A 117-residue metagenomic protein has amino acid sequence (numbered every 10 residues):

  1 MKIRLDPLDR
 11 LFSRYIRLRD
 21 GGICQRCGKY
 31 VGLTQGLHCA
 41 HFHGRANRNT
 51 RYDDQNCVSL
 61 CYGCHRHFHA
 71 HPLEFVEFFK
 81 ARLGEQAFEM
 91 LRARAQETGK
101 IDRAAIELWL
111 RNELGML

Functional and structural regions predicted by a protein language model:
M1-I23, E97-R103: Short, charged surface segments at domain edges that flank catalytic/cofactor-binding sites
R19, T34, H67, R82 (+1 more regions): Residue-level signal for short amphipathic helical patches enriched in basic/charged and nearby hydrophobic residues
Q25-V58, F68, E74: Histidine-centered nuclease catalytic patch
C61-C64: Zinc-coordinating Cys/His ligand positions in small cysteine/histidine-rich zinc-finger domains
A70-L117: A detector for short metal-coordination/catalytic motifs
